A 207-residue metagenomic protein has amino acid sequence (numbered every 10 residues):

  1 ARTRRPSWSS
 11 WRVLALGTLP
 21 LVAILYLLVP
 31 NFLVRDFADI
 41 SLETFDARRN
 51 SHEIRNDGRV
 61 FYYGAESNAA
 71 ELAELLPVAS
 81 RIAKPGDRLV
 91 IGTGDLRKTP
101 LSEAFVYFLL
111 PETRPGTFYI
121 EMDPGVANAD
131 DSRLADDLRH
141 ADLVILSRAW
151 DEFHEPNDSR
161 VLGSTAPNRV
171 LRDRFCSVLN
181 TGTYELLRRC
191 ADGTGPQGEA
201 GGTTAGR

Functional and structural regions predicted by a protein language model:
R2-D36: Signature aromatic-anchored transmembrane alpha helix within multi-pass, membrane-resident enzymes that catalyze glycan
T3-R4, W11, D173, R188 (+1 more regions): Short, intrinsically disordered low-complexity segments
A23-G195: Extracytoplasmic
A200-R207: Long, low-complexity, intrinsically disordered segments
